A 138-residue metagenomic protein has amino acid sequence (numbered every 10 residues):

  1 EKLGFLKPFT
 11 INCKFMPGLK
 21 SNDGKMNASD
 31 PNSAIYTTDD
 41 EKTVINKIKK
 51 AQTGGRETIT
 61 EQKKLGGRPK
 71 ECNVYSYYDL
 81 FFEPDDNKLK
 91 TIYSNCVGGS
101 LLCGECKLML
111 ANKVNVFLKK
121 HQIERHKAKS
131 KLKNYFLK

Functional and structural regions predicted by a protein language model:
E1-Q122: Active-site cores that bind ATP or allylic diphosphates and position pyrophosphate for catalysis
N112-K138: Generic C-terminus detector
